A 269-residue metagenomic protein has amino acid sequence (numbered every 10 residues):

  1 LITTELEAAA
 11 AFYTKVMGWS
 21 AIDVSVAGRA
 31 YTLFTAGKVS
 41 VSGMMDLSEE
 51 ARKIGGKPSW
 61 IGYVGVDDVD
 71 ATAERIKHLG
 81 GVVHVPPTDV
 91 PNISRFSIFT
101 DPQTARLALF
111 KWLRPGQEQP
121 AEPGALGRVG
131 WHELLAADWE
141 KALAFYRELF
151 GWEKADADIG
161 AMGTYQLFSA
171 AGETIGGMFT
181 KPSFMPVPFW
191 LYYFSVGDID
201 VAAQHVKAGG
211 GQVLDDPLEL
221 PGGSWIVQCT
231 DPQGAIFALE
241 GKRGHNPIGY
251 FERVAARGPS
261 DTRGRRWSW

Functional and structural regions predicted by a protein language model:
L1, Y13, W19, V41-M44 (+7 more regions): Short, structured motif recognition centered on aromatic/hydrophobic residues
L1-S40, H78, P86-S94, L134-E173 (+3 more regions): Core segments of cupin and vicinal oxygen chelate
L1-T4, T32-T35, E50-R75, R95-F99 (+3 more regions): Vicinal oxygen chelate
A11, M44, I54, T72-E74 (+5 more regions): Short acidic, gly/pro-rich beta-turn/loop elements at beta-sheet edges and active-site/ligand-binding grooves
A11, S59-G62, D89, A144 (+3 more regions): Residue-level preference for alpha-helix termini and adjacent loops
M17-G18, D68, D101, F150-G151 (+3 more regions): Short linear sequence elements within intrinsically disordered, low-complexity coil regions
A73, K77-G130, L134, A155-E173 (+3 more regions): Vicinal oxygen chelate
